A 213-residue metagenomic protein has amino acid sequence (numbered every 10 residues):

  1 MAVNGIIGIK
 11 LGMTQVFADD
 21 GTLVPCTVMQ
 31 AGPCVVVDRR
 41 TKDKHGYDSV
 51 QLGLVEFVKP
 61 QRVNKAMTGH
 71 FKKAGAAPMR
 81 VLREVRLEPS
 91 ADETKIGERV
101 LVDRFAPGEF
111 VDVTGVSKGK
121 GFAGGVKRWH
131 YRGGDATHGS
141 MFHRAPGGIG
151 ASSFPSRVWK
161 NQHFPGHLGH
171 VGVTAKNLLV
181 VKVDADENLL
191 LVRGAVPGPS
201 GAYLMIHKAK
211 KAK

Functional and structural regions predicted by a protein language model:
M1-K213: Extended basic (Lys/Arg/His-rich) segments that typically form rRNA-contacting surfaces in ribosomal proteins
